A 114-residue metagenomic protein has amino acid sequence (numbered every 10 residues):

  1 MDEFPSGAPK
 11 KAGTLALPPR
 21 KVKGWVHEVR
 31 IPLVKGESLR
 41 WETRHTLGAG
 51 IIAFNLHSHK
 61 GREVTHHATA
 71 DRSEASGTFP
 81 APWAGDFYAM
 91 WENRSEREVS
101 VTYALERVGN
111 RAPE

Functional and structural regions predicted by a protein language model:
M1-E114: Acidic, Ser/Thr/Pro
